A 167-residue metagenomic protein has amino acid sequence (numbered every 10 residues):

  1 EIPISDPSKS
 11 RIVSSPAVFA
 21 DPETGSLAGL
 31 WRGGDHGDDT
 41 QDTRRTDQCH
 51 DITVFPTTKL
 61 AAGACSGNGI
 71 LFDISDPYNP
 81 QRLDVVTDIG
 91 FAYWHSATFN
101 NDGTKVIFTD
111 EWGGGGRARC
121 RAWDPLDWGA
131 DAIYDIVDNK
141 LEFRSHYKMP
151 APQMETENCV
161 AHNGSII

Functional and structural regions predicted by a protein language model:
E1-I167: Feature marking well-ordered beta-strand scaffolds used for ligand recognition
